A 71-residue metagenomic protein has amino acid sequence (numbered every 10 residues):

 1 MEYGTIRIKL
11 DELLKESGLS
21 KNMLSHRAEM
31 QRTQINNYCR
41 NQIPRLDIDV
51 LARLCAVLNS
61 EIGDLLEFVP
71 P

Functional and structural regions predicted by a protein language model:
M1-L19: A short, Lys/Arg-rich alpha-helix, primarily the initiator
D11, N22, A52: Residues within the helices of the helix-turn-helix
L14, S25, C55: The alpha-helix within a helix-turn-helix
K15, E29, R40, P70: Residue-level detection of the helix-turn-helix DNA-binding "recognition helix"
G18-N37: Short alpha-helical DNA-recognition segment
N37, L66-P71: Short, charged recognition helix plus adjacent turn of helix-turn-helix-like nucleic-acid-binding domains
R40-V50: Amphipathic, hydrophobic secondary-structure cores in small proteins
D49-D64: DNA major-groove recognition helix of helix-turn-helix/homeodomain DNA-binding modules
